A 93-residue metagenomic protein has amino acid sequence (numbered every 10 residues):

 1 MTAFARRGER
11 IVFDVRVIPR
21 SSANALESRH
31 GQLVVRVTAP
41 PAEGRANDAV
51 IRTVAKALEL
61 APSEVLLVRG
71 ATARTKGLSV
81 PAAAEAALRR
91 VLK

Functional and structural regions predicted by a protein language model:
M1-I51, A57-P62, L66-K93: Contiguous, often N-terminal, cationic amphipathic patches that form binding interfaces
